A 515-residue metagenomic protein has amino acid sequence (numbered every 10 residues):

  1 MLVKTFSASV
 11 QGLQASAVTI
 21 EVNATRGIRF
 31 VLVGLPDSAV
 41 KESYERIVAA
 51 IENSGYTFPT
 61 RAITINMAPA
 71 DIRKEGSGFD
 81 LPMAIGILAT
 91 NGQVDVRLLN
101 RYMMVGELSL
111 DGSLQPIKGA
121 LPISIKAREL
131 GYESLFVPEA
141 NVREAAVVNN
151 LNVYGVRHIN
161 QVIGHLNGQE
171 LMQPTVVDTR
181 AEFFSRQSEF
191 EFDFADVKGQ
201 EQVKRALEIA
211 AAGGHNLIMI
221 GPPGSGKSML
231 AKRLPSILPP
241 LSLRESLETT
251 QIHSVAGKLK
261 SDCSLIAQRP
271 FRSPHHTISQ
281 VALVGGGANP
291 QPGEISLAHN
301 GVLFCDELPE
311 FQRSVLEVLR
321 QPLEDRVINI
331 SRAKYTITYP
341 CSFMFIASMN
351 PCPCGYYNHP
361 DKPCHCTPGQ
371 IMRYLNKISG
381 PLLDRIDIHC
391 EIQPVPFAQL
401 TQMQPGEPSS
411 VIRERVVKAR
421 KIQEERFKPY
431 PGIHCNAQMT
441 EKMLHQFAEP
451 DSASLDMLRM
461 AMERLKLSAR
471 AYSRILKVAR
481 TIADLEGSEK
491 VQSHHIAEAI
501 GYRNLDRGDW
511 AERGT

Functional and structural regions predicted by a protein language model:
M1-I218, S225, S331, A471-Y472 (+1 more regions): Peripheral, non-AAA+ core regions of ATP-driven protein-machinery
V18-A24, L283, D387-C390: Short beta-strand elements
V33, A39-Y44, P59, N66-G76 (+2 more regions): Basic, amphipathic alpha-helical bundle interface domains used for macromolecular binding and assembly
E170-I209, G213, P240-I295: P-loop NTPase nucleotide-binding/switch module
M219-K260, D325: Walker A/P-loop
G221, G285, E307: The Walker A (P-loop) glycine that initiates the GxxxxGKT/S ATP-binding motif of P-loop NTPases
N300, D306-E307, V318: Walker B catalytic acidic pair
